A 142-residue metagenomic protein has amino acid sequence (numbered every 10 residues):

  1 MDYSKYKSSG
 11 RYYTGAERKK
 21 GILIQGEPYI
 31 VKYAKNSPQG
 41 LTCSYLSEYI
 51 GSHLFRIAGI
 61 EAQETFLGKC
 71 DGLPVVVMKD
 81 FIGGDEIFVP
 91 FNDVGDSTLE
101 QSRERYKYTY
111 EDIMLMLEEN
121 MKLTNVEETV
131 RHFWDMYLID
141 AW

Functional and structural regions predicted by a protein language model:
M1-R103: Conserved ATP-binding subdomain of kinase catalytic cores across diverse folds
F55, A141-W142: Short strand-loop-helix active-site module centered on a catalytic nucleophile
D80-A141: ATP-dependent phospho-/nucleotidyl transfer catalytic cores
